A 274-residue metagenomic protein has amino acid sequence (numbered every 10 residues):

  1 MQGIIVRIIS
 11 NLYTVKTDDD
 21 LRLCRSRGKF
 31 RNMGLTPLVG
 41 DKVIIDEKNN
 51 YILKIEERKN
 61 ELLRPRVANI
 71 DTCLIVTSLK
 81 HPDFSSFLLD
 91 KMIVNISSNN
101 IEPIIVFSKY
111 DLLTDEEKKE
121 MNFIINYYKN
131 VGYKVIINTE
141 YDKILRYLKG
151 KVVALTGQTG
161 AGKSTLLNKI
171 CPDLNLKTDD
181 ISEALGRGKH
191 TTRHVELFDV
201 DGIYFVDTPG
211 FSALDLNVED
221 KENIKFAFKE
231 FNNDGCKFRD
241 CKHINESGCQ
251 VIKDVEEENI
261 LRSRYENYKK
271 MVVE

Functional and structural regions predicted by a protein language model:
M1-I9: Structural detector for short beta-strands of small beta-barrel domains
N11, G34-V43, E47-N49, E56-C73 (+6 more regions): Helix-rich effector regions associated with P-loop NTPase G domains
Y13-T17, C24, I45, I52: SH3/SH3-like beta-barrel fold
L21-P37: Beta-strand/loop nucleic-acid-binding surfaces
T77-S86: Short, glycine-rich nucleotide/cofactor-binding loops
L112-A161: Canonical P-loop GTPase G-domain recognition
